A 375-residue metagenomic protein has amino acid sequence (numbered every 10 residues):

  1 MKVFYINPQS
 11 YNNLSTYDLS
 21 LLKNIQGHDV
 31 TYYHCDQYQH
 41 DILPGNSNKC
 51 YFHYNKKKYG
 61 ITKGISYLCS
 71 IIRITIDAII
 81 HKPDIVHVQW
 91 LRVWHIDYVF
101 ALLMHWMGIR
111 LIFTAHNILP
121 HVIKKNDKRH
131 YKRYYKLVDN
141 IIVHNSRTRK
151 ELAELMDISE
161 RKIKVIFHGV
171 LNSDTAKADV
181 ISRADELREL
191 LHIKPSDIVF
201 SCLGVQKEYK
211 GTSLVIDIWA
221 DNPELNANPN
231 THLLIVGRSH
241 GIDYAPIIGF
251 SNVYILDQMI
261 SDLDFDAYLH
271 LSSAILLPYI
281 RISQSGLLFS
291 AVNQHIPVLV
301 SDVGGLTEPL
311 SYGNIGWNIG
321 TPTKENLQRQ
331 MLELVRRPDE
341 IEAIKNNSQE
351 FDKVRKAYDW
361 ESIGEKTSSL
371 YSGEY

Functional and structural regions predicted by a protein language model:
Y5-I6, K63-S66, T75-H95: Short N-terminal targeting/anchoring amphipathic segment
N7-C69, R92-W94, T148, R238-G241: N-terminal strand-loop element at the rim of the active site of nucleotide-sugar-dependent glycosyltransferases
D139-I181: Donor nucleotide-sugar binding/catalytic pocket of nucleotide-sugar-dependent glycosyltransferases
I193-K210, I216-W219, L233: Conserved donor-binding/catalytic core segment of Leloir-type glycosyltransferases
D243-A267: Nucleotide-activated donor-binding/catalytic signature segment of Leloir-type glycosyltransferases, i.e., the conserved
A267-S283, I296: Acidic donor-binding loop of glycosyltransferase active sites
Y312-E325, E333-D339: Conserved acidic donor-binding segment of nucleotide-sugar-dependent glycosyltransferases
D339-S372: A charged, aromatic-enriched C-terminal amphipathic alpha-helix characteristic of glycosyltransferases across folds
